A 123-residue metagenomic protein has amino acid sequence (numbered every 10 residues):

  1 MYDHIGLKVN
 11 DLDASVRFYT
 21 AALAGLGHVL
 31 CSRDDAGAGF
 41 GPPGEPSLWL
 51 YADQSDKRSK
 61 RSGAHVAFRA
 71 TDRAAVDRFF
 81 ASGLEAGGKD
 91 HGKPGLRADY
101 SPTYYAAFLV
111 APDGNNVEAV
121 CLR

Functional and structural regions predicted by a protein language model:
M1, S59-S62, S101: Short glycine-enriched loop/turn motifs at secondary-structure junctions
M1-V16, V66, R123: N-terminal beta-strand motif that seeds the catalytic metal site of vicinal oxygen chelate
L7-L48: Core segments of cupin and vicinal oxygen chelate
D11-A14, F68-D113: Vicinal oxygen chelate
G41-R78: Long, continuous compositionally biased terminal/linker segments
V110-R123: Short, contiguous alpha-helical
